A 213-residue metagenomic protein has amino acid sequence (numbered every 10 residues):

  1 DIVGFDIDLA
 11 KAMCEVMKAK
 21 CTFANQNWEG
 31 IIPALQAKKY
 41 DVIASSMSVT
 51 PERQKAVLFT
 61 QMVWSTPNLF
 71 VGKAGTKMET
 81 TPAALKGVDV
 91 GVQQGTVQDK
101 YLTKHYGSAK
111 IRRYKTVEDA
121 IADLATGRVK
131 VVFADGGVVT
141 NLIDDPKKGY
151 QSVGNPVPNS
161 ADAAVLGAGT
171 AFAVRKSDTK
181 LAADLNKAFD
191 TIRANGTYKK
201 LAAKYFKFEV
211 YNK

Functional and structural regions predicted by a protein language model:
D1-S46, N195, F208: Extracytoplasmic small-molecule ligand-binding "clamshell" domains of the periplasmic binding protein/Venus flytrap
I7-D8, T22-P33, K77-M78, R112-T126: Short helix-initiation/N-cap motifs at beta->coil->alpha
A10-K20, P82, Q98-V117, I121 (+1 more regions): Ligand-binding cleft/hinge of the Venus flytrap
K18-K20, A37-S45, V88-D89, A125-V138 (+1 more regions): Alpha-to-beta junction loops
G30, S46-K55, Y101-K104, K130-L166: A ligand-binding cleft/hinge motif common to bilobed small-molecule-binding domains
W64-G72, D144-N186, F206-K213: Periplasmic-binding protein-like
K73-V90: Flexible hinge/capping segments at coil-to-helix
V97-Y114, Q151-G154, N186-K213: Ligand-binding clefts/hinges and TM-proximal coupling segments of bilobed small-molecule sensing domains
